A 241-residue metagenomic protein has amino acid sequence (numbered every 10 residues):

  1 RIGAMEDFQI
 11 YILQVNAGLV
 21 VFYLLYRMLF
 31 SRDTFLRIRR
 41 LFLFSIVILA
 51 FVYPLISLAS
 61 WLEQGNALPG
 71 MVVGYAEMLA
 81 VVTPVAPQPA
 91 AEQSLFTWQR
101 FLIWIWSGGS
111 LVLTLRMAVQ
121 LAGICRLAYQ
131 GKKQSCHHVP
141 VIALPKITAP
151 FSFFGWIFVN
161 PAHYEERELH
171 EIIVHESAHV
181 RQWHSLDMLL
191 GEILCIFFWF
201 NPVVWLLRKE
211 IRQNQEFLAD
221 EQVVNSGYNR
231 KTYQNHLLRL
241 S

Functional and structural regions predicted by a protein language model:
G3-A80, E92-S241: Membrane-embedded and juxtamembrane structural elements of multi-pass membrane proteins
